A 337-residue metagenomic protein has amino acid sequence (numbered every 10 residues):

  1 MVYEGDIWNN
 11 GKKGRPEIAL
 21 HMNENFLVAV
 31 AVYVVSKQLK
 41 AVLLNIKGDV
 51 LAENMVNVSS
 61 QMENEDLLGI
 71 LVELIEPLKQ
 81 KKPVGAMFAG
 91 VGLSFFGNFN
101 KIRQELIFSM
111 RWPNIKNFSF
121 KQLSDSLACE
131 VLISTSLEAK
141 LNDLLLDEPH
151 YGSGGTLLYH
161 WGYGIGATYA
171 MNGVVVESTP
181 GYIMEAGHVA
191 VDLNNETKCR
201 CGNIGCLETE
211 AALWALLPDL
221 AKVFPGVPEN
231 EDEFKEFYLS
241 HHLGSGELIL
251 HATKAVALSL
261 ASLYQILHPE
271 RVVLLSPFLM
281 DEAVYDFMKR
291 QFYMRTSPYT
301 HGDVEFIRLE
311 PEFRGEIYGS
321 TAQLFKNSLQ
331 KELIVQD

Functional and structural regions predicted by a protein language model:
V2-M55, M62-Q80, V84, L207-D337: ATP-binding/phosphotransfer module of carbohydrate and carboxylate kinases, centering on a glycine-rich
A29-Y33, F88-G92, T156-H160, G166-T168: Short glycine-aspartate micro-motif
N45, K101, A170: Short, acidic, Ser/Thr-enriched surface-loop or helix-capping motifs
E53, D125, C129-E236: Glycine/GP-enriched mid-protein hinge/lid loop-to-helix segment characteristic of carbohydrate kinases
V58-S60, N64-G155, A283-R295: Glycine-rich phosphate-binding loop and adjoining helix at the ATP-binding site of ATP-dependent phosphoryl-transfer
F96-N98, G162-G164, F278-L279: Short glycine-rich anion-binding loops that position phosphate/pyrophosphate groups of nucleotides and phosphorylated
